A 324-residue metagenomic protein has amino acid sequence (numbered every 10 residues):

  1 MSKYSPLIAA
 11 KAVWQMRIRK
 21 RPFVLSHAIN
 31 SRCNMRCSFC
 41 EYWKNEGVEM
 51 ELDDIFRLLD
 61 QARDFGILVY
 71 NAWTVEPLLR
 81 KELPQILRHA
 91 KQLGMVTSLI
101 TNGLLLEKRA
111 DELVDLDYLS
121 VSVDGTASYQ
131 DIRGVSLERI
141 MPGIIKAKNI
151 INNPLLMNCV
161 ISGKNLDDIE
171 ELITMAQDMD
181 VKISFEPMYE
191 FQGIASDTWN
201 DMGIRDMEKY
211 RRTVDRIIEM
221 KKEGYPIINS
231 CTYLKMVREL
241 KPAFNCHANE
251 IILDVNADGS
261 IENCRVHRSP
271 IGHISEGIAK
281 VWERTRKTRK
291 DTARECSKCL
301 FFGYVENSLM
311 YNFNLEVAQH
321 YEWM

Functional and structural regions predicted by a protein language model:
M1-E112, Y118, N312, H320-M324: Conserved alpha-helical substructure of the radical SAM core
I8-M16, R21, A243, D258-M324: Flexible mid-to-C-terminal extensions adjoining Fe-S/redox cofactors in radical SAM and related proteins
H27, S31-N34, L240, K290-A293: Processing junctions and N-termini across compartments
A28, M50, L93-V96, D111 (+3 more regions): Radical SAM enzyme [4Fe-4S]-AdoMet core and its adjacent flexible, acidic and glycine-rich loops/tails across
N34, S38-E41, H247, S297-L300: Cys/His/Pro-rich metal-binding microdomains
R36, G66-I67, D115, I151 (+2 more regions): Short loop/turn motifs at secondary-structure junctions
F39, W43-E46, I252, P270 (+1 more regions): Secreted/processed peptides and extracellular or luminal domains of membrane proteins
W43, W73, S122, E186 (+1 more regions): Conserved residues at the C-terminal ends of beta-strands
